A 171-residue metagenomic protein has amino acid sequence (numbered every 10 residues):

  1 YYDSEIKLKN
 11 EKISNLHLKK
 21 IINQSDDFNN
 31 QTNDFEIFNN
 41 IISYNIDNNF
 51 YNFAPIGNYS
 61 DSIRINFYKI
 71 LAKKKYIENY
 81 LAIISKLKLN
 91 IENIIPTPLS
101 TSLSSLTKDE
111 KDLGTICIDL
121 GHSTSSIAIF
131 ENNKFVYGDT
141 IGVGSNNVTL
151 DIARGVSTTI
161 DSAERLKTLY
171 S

Functional and structural regions predicted by a protein language model:
Y1, C117-T124, F130-N133, I141-N146: A short acidic Gly-Thr/Ser loop motif
Y1-T115, K134-V136, S145, T159-I160 (+1 more regions): Nucleotide/phosphate-binding catalytic cleft detector across ATP-hydrolyzing and phosphate-transferring enzymes
I84, D119, I152: Residue-level signature of catalytic and energy-coupling elements of molecular machines, predominantly ATP/GTP-dependent
L120, A128, I160-L169: A short helix-loop
V136-Y137, L150: Short beta-alpha connecting loops at secondary-structure transitions that line or flank enzyme active sites
S145, T149, A153-V156: A conserved active-site cap/scaffold subdomain adjacent to cofactor or substrate pockets
